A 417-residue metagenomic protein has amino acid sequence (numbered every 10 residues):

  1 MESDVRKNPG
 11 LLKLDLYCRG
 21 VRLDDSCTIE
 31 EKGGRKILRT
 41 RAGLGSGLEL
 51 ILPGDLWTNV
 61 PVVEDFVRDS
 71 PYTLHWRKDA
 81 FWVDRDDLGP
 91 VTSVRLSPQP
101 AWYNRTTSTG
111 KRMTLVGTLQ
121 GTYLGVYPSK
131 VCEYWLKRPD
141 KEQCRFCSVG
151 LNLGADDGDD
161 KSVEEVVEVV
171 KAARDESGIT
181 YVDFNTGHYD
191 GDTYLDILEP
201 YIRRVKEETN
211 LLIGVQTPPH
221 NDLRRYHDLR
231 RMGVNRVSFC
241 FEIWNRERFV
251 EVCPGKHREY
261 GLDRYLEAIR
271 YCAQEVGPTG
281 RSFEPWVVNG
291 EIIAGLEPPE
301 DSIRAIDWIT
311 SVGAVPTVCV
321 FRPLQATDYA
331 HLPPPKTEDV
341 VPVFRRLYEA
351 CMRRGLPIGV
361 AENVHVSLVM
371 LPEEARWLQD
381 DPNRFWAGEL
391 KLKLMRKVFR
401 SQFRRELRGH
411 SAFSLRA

Functional and structural regions predicted by a protein language model:
M1-R85, P278-F283, I303-A417: Auxiliary Fe-S-binding modules of radical SAM enzymes
D55-R145, G150-D159, S411-A417: N-terminal [4Fe-4S]-dependent radical SAM core
T118, P139, D175-G178, G280-W286: Short helix-terminating capping/connector loops at secondary-structure junctions
P128-C132, H188-D190, T217-N221, I243-N245 (+3 more regions): Active-site-proximal loop/turn and secondary-structure-junction residues that shape catalytic pockets, frequently
K137-R138, E251-K256, Y329-P334: Short, flexible/disordered intra-domain loops and linkers
S148-V166, A173-Y201, K206-Y271, V287-N289 (+1 more regions): Core AdoMet radical
R204-E208, D228-M232, Y271, E275 (+5 more regions): Alpha-helical structural signal in soluble globular domains
N221-M232, A294-S311, M370: Catalytic cores of alpha/beta
